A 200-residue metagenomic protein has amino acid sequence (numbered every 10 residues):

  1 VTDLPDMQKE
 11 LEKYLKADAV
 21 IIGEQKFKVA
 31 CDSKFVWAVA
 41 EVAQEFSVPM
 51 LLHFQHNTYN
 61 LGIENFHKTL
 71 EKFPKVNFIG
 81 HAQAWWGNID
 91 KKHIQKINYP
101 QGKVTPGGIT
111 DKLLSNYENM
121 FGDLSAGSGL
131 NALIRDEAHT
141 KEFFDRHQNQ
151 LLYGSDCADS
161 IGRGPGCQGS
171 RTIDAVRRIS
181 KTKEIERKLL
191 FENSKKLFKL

Functional and structural regions predicted by a protein language model:
V1-F46: Mid-domain alpha/beta scaffold segments of enzyme catalytic cores
D3, F27, H56, A158-D159: Short, glycine/acidic-enriched loop or turn micro-motifs at the edges of active sites
E12-K16, G129, K199: Low-complexity, Gly/Pro
K13, K112-L113, K188: Well-formed, non-transmembrane alpha-helical positions, independent of function
Y14, I22, A43, G122 (+3 more regions): Conserved, mostly hydrophobic/aromatic
V20-I21, S33-Y153: Catalytic pocket-lining loop regions of alpha/beta-barrel enzymes, especially the amidohydrolase/enolase/GH5 lineages
Q148-Q150, A158-L200: Mid-to-C-terminal alpha-helical segments outside catalytic/metal-binding sites
